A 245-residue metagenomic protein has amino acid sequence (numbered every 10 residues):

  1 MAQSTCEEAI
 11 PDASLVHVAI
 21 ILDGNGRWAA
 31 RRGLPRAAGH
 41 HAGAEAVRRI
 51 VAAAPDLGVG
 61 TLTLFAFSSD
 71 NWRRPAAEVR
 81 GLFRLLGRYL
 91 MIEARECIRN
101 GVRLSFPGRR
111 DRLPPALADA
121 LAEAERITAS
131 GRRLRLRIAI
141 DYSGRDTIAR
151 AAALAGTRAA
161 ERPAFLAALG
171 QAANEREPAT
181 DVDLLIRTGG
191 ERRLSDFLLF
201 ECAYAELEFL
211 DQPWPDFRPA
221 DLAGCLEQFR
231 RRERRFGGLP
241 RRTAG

Functional and structural regions predicted by a protein language model:
M1-G245: Flexible, compositionally biased loop and terminal segments
